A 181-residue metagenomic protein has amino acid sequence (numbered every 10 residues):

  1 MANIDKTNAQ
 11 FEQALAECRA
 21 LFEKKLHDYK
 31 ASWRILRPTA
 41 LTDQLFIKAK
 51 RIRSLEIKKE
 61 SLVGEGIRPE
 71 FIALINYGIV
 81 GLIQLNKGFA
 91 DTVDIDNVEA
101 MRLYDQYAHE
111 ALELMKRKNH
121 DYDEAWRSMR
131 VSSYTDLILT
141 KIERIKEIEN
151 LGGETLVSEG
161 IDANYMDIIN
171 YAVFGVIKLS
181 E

Functional and structural regions predicted by a protein language model:
M1-E181: Intrinsically disordered, low-complexity regulatory regions that flank transcription factor DNA-binding cores
